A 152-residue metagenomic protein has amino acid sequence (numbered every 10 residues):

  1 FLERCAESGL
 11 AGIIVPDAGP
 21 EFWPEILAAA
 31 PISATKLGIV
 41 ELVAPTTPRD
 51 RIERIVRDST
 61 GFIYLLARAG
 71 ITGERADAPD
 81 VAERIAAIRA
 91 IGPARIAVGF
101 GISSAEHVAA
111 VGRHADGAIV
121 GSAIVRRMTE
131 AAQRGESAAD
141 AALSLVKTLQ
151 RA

Functional and structural regions predicted by a protein language model:
F1, C5, I26-L27: Short Gly/Thr/Asp-enriched flexible loops that form oxyanion-binding sites at enzyme active sites
F1, T47-R57, V98, I102-A118: Catalytic cores of alpha/beta
C5-A11, P31-V40, R57-Y64, H114-A118: Glycine-enriched alpha-helix->loop->beta-strand junction motifs that scaffold or abut catalytic
G12-W23, I63-G73, F100-G101, H114-R134: Glycine-rich phosphate-binding active-site loops on the catalytic face of alpha/beta enzymes
V15-A34, T46-R54, T72-A86, A105-A109 (+1 more regions): Active-site-adjacent beta->alpha loops and helix N-cap segments on the catalytic face of soluble alpha/beta enzymes
A30-V43, R89-G99: Short beta-strand/loop segments at the ligand-binding rim of alpha/beta enzyme cores
G38-I52, A67-E74, K147-A152: Short, basic, helix/turn surface patches
A86-A94, S103-R113, G117-A152: Alpha/beta catalytic cores of nucleotide-metabolism and tRNA/nucleoside-modifying enzymes
